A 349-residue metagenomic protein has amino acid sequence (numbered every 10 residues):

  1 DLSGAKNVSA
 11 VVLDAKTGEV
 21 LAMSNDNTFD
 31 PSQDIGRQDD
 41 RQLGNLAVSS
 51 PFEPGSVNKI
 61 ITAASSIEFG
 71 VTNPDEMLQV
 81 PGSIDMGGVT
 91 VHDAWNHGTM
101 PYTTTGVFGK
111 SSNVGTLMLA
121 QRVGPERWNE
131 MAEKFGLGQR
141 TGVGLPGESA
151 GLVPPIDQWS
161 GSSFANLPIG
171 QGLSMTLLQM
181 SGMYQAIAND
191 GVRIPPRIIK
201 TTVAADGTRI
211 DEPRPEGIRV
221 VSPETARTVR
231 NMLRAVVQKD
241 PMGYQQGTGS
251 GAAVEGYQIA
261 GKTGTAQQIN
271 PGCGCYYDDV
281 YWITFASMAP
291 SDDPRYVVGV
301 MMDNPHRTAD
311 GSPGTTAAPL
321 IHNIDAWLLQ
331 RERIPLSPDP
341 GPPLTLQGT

Functional and structural regions predicted by a protein language model:
D1-V8: Conserved, well-ordered alpha-helix/loop/beta-strand core segments that scaffold catalytic motifs
S3, I60, H322-D325: Short, hydrophobic/amphipathic alpha-helical packing segments that form internal helix faces or helix-helix interfaces
V8-S56, I61-M302, P313, L346-G348: Beta-lactam-recognizing serine transpeptidase/beta-lactamase-like catalytic domain environment
T208-R214, T315-T349: Short, gly/Ser/Thr-rich active-site loops of penicillin-recognizing serine hydrolases
N304-T316: A short acidic/glycine-rich loop-to-helix N-cap element
